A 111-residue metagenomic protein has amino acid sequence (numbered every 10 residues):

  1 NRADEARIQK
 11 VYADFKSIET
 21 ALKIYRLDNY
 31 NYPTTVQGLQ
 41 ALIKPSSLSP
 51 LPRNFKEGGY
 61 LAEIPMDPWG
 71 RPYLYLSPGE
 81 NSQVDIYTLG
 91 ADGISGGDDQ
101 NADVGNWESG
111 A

Functional and structural regions predicted by a protein language model:
D4, I8, T20-K23, N29 (+4 more regions): Short, surface-exposed interaction loops/tails
E5, L27-N31, L48-P52: Charged, solvent-exposed alpha-helical segments that act as regulatory interaction surfaces
I8-F15: Hydrophobic positions in long alpha-helices of the protein kinase catalytic C-lobe
F15-I18, S46-L48: Short amphipathic alpha-helical segments, especially helix-boundary/capping motifs
I24-Y25, P45: Short hydrophobic alpha-helical module
G38-E57: Acidic, glycine-rich loop-and-strand cores that form catalytic or ligand-binding grooves in diverse globular domains
